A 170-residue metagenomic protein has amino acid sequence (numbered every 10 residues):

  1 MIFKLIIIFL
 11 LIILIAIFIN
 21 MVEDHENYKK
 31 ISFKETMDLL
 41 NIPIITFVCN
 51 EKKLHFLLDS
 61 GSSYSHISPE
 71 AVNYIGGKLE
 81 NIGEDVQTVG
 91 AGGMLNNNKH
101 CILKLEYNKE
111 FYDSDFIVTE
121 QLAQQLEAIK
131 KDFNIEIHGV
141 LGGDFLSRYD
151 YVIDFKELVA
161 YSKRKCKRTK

Functional and structural regions predicted by a protein language model:
M1-K170: Pepsin/retropepsin-fold aspartyl endopeptidases
